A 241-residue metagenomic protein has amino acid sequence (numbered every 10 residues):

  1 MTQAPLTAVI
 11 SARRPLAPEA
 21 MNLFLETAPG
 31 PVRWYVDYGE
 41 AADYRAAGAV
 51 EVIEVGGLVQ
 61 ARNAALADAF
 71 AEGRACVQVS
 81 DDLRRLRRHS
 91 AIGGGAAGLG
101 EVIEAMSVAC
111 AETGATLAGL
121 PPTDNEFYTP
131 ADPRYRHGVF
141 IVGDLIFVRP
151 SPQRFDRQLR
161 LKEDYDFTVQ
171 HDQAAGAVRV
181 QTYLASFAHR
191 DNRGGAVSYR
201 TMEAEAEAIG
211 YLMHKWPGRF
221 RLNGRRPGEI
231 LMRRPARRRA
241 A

Functional and structural regions predicted by a protein language model:
T2-L6, R13-L16, L159-L161, Y165-A241: C-terminal catalytic/acceptor-binding lobe
A4, G30, E72-A75, G176: Short coil/turn segments at beta-strand junctions that form active-site/ligand-binding loops
L6-G30, Y38-A46: Short, well-formed alpha-helical segments that are part of the catalytic scaffolds of diverse glycosyltransferases
A12-L16, G56-V59, P150-Q153: Short beta->alpha connector loops
R14-P15, A41, D82-R84, T123-E126 (+2 more regions): Short, solvent-exposed loop/turn segments at secondary-structure junctions
W34, C76-V79, T116-P121, V178-T182 (+1 more regions): A structural signal for short, well-ordered beta-strand segments and their strand-loop junctions that often border
Y35-V79, R84-L99: Active-site-proximal specificity loops/subdomain of glycosyltransferases
L86-V169, A241: Conserved catalytic core of nucleotide-sugar-dependent glycosyltransferases
